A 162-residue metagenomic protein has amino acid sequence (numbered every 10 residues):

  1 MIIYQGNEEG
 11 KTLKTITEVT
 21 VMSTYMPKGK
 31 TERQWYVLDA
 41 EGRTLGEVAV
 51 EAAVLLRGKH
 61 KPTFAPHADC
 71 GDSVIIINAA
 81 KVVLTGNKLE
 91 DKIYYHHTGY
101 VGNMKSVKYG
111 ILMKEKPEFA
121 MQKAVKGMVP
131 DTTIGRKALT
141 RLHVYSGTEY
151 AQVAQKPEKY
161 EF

Functional and structural regions predicted by a protein language model:
Y4-E8, L13-K123, T133, A151-F162: Ribosome large-subunit tunnel/peptidyl-transferase-proximal elements
M121-Q122, K126, L139: Hydrophobic, well-ordered secondary-structure segments
V129-Y145: C-terminal structural segments of small proteins and small subunits
V144-Q152: Short, highly charged C-terminal tails/helix-capping segments
